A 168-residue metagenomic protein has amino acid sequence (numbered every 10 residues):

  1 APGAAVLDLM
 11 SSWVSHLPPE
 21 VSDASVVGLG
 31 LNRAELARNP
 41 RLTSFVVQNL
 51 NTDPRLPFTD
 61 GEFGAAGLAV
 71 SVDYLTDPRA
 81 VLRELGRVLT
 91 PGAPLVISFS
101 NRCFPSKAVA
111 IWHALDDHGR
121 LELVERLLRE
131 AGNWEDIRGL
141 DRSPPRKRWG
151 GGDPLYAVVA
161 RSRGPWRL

Functional and structural regions predicted by a protein language model:
G3-L56: Class I SAM-dependent methyltransferase SAM/SAH-binding core
D53-A66: A short acidic, Gly/Pro-enriched loop at the edge of an enzyme's catalytic core that lines a small-molecule cofactor
G64-R79: A short SAM/SAH-binding and catalytic strip from SAM-dependent methyltransferases
R79-P94: A short glycine-rich, Lys/Arg-flanked "PGG" loop and its adjoining helix->strand segment in the class I
P94-E125: Conserved class I S-adenosyl-L-methionine
L115-D141, Y156: Short alpha-helix
G132-N133, D141-L168: Core SAM-dependent methyltransferase catalytic element
